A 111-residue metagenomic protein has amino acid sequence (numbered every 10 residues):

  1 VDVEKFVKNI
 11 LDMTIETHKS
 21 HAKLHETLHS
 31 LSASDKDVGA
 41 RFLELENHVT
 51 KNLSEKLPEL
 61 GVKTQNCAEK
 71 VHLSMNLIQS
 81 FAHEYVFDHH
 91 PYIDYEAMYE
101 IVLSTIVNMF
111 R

Functional and structural regions predicted by a protein language model:
V1-K8, L28: Short intrinsically disordered, low-complexity coil segments enriched in acidic
K5-S20, K36-G61, E69-H72, A97 (+1 more regions): Amphipathic alpha-helical packing segments from all-alpha helical-bundle domains
T17, H21, H25, N52-K56 (+2 more regions): A short secondary-structure junction motif
E26-S30, G39, P58-T105: Hydrophobic/aromatic-rich alpha-helical bundle segments in the mid-to-C-terminal region
A33: NUDIX/MutT-family hydrolases
